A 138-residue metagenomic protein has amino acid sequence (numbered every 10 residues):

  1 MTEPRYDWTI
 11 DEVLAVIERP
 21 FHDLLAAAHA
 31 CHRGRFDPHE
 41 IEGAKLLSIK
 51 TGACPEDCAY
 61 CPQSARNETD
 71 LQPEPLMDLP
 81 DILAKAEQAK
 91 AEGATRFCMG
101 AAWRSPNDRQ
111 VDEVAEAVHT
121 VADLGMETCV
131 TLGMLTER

Functional and structural regions predicted by a protein language model:
M1-Y60: Flexible, acidic/Gly-rich N-terminal and inter-domain linker regions that tether and position cofactor-handling modules
A65-R138: Conserved Radical SAM active-site core
